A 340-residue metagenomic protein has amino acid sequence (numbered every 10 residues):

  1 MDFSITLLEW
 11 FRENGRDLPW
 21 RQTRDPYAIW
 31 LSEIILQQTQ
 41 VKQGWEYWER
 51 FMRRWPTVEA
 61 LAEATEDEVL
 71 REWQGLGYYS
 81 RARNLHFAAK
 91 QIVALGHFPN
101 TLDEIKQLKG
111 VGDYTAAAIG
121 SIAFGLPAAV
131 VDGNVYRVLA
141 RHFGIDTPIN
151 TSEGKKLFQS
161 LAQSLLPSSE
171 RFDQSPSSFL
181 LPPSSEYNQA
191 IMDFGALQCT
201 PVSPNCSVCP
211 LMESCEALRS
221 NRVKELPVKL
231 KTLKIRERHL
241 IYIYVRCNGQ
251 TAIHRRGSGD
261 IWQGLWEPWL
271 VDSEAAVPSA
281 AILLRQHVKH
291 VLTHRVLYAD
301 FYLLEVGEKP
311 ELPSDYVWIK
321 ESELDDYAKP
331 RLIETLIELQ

Functional and structural regions predicted by a protein language model:
M1-R16, Q22, E170-Q174, D193-Q340: Intrinsically disordered, low-complexity, charged terminal extensions of DNA damage-control enzymes
F3-T6, W10-N205, L211-E216: Catalytic cores of DNA base-excision repair glycosylases
